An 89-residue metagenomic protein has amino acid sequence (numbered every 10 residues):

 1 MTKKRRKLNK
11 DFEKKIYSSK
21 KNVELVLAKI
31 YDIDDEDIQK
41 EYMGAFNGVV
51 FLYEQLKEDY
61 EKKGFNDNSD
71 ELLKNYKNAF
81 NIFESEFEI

Functional and structural regions predicted by a protein language model:
M1-L8, S18, Q55, E61 (+1 more regions): Generic N-terminal leader/processing signal
M1-R6, K10, I82-I89: Short acidic DE-rich linear segments
K4-K40: N-terminal acidic leader/helix
K7, D32-I33, A45, G64 (+1 more regions): Intrinsically disordered, low-complexity peptide-like regions
K14, S18, G44, G48-F51 (+1 more regions): DHp/HisKA dimerization-phosphoacceptor four-helix bundle of two-component histidine kinases and homologous
L27, D34, V50-K57, F80-F87: A structural signal for well-ordered alpha-helices, especially hydrophobic packing surfaces of coiled-coils
D37-L73: Acidic, low-complexity, intrinsically disordered interaction modules
N68-I89: Amphipathic alpha-helical binding modules
